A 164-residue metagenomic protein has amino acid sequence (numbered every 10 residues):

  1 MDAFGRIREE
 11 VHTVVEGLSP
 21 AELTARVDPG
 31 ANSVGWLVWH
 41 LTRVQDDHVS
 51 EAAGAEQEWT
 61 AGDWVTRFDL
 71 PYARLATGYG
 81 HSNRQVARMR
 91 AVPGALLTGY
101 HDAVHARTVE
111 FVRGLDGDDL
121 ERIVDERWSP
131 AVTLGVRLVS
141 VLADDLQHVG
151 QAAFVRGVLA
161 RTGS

Functional and structural regions predicted by a protein language model:
M1-G5, E9-H12, E22-G80, A106-V109 (+1 more regions): Short, contiguous alpha-helical
P71-D119: Acidic/histidine-rich alpha-helical segments that form the ligand environment of transition-metal centers
